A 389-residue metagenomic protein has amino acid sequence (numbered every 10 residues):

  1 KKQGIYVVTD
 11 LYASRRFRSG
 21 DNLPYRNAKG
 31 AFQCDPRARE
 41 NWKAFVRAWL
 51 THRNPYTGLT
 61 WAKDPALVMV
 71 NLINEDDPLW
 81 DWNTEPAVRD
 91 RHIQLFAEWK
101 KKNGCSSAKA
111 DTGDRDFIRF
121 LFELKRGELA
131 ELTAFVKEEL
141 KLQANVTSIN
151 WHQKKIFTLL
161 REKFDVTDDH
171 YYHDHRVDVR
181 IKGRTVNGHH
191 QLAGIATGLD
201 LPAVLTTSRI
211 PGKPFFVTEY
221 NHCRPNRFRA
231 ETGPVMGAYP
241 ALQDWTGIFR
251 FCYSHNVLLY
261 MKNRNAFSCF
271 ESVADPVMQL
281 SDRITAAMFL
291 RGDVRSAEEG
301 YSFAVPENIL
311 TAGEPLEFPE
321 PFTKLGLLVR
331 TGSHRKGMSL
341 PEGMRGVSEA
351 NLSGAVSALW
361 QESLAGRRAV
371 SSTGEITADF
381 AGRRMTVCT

Functional and structural regions predicted by a protein language model:
K1-F164: Active-site mouth of glycoside hydrolases
G4-I5, E128-N145, I156-D174, G188-S371 (+1 more regions): Catalytic-core region of carbohydrate-active enzymes that cleave or remodel glycosidic bonds
S19-G20, R176-G183: Short, charged, surface-exposed secondary-structure boundary motifs
N41, D174-R176: Catalytic-adjacent loop/helix segments of enzymes that bind and process anionic phosphate/sulfate esters
A44, N187-G188: Substrate-binding surface in catalytic domains of secreted glycosidases
W80, V177, L258: Glycine/Thr-rich phosphate-binding loops of Rossmann-like dinucleotide-binding domains
P86-R89, T185, P234: Glycine-rich, phosphate-binding/catalytic loops in enzymes
T377-T389: N-terminal accessory beta-strand-rich subdomains and adjacent acidic, glycine-rich linkers that precede catalytic cores
